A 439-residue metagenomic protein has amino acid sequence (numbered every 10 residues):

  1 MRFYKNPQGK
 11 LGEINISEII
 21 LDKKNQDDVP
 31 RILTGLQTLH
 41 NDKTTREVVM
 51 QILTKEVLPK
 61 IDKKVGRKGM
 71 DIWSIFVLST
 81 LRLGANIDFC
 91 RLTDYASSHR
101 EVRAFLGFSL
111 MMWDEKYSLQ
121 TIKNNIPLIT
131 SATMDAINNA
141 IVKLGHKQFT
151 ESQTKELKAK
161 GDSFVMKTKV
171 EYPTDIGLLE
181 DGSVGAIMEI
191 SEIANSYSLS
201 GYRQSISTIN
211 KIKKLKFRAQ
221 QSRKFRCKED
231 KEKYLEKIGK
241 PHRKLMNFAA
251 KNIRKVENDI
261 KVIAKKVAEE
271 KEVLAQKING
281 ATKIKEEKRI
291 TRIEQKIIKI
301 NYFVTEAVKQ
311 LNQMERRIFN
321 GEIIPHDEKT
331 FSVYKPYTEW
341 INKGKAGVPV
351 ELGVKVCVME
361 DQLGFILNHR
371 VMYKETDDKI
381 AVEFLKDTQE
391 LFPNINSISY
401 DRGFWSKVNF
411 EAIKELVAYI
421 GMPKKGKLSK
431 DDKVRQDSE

Functional and structural regions predicted by a protein language model:
M1-V48: Charged, often Cys/His-bearing segments associated with DNA-binding zinc-finger transcription factors
T34-V77, K433: Basic, short loop/linker segments at the boundary and entry of helix-turn-helix/winged-helix-like folds
K60-I72, A85-M134, H146: Trp/Phe/Arg-rich N-terminal binding region typifying the photolyase-homology
L78, L92-T93, K116-I126, K155-K167 (+5 more regions): Short, conserved catalytic/metal-binding motifs centered on acidic residues
L78-N86: Alpha-helical support elements that line or immediately flank enzyme active sites and cofactor-binding pockets
S109-K335: Active-site- or DNA-interface-adjacent structural scaffold in DNA-acting proteins
Y337, K345-L391: Electropositive, glycine- and tryptophan-enriched low-complexity nucleic-acid-binding patches
R402-E439: Helix-centered, glycine/charged polyanion-binding patches within enzymatic domains that contact phosphate-containing
